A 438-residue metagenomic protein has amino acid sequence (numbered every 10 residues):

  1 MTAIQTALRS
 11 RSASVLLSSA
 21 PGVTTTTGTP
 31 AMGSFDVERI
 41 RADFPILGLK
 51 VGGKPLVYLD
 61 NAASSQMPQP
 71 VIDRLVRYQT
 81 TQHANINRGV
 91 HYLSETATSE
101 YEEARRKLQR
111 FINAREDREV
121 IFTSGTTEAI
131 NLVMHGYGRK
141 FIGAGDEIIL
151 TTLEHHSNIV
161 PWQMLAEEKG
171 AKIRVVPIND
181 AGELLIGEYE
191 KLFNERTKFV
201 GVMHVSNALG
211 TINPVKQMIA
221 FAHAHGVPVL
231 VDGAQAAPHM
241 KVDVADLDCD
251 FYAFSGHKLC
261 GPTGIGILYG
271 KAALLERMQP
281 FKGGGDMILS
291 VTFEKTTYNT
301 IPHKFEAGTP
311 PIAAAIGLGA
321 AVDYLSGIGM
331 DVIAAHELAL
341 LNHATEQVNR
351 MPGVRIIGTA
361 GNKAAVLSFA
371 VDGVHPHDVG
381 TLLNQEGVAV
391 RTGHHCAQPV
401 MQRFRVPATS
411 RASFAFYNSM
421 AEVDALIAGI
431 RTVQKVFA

Functional and structural regions predicted by a protein language model:
T2-A438: Pyridoxal 5′-phosphate
